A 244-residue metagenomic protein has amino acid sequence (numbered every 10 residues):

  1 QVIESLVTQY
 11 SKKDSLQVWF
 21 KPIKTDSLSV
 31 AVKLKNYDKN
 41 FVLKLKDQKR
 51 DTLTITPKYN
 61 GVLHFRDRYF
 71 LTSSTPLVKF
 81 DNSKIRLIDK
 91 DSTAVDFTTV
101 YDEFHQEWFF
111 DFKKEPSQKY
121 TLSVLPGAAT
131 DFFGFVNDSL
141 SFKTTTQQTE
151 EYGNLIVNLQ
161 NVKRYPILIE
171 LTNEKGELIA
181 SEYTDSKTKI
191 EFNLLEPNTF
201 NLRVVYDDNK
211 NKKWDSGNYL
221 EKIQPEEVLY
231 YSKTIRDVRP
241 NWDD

Functional and structural regions predicted by a protein language model:
Q1-D244: N-terminal targeting or signal-anchor segments and their processing/structural boundaries
